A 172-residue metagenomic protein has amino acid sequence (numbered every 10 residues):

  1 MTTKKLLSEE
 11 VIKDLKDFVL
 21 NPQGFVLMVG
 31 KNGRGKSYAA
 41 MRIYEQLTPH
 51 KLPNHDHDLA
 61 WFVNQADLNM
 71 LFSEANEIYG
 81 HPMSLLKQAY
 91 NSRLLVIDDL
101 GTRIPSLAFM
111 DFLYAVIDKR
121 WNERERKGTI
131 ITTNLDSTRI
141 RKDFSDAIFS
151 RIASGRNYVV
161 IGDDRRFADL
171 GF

Functional and structural regions predicted by a protein language model:
M1-P22: N-terminal pre-Walker A segment at the start of P-loop NTPase domains
N21-P22, D56, A89-S92, E123-R126: Short loop/turn elements that form and flank the Walker-type P-loop nucleotide-binding site in RecA-like NTPase cores
Q23-A40: Walker A/P-loop nucleotide-binding motif
Q23-L27, L59-A60, L94, G128-I130: Residue-level preference for the first positions of well-ordered beta-strands
Y38-N54: P-loop NTPase Walker A phosphate-binding motif
P53-N91: Short glycine-rich substrate-engagement loop in P-loop NTPases that contacts/grips substrate
L68-A75, L100-F172: Replace "adjacent to P-loop NTPase cores in ATP/GTP-dependent enzymes" with "adjacent to NTP-binding cores
